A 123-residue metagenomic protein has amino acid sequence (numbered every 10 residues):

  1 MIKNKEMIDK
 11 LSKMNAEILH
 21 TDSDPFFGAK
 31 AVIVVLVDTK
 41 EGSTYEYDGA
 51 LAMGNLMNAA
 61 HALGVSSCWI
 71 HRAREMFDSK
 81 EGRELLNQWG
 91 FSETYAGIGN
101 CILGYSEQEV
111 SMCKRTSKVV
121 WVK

Functional and structural regions predicted by a protein language model:
M1-K123: Acidic, surface-exposed loops and disordered segments
